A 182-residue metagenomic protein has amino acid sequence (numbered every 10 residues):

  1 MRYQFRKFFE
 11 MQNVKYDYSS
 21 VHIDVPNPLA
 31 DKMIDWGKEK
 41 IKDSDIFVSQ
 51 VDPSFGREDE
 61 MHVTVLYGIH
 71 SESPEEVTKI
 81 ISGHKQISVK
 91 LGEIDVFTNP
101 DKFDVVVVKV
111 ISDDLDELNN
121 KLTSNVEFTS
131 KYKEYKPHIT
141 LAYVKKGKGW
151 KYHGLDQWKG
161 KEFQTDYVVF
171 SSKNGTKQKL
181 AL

Functional and structural regions predicted by a protein language model:
M1-F9: Short linear clamp-binding motif
F8-L182: Histidine-dependent nucleotide/RNA phosphoesterase domain, centered on the 2H-phosphoesterase fold with its duplicated
